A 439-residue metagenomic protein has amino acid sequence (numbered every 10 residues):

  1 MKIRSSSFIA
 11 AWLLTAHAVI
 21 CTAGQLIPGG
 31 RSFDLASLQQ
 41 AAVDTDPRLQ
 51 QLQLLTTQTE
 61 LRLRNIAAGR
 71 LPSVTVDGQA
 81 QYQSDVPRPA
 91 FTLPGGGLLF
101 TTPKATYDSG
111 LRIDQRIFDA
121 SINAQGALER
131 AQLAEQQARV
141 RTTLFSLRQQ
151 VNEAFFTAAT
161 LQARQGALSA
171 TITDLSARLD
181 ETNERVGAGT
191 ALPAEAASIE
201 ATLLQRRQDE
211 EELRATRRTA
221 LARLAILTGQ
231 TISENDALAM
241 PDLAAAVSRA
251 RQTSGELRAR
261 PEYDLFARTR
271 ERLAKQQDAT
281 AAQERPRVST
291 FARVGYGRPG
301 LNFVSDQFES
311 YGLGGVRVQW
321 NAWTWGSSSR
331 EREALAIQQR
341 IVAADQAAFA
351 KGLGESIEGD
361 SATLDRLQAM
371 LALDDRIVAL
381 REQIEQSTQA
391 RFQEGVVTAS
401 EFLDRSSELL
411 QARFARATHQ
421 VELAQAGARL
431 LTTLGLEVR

Functional and structural regions predicted by a protein language model:
K2-R4, L26-P28, S84, A415-R439: Acidic, low-complexity, intrinsically disordered peripheral segments
A10-I20: Bacterial N-terminal signal peptides
A23-Q79, D85, T106, R116 (+7 more regions): Bacterial Sec-pathway N-terminal export signals of envelope proteins
F33, L144-A259, T363, L367 (+2 more regions): Periplasmic alpha-helical coiled-coil/stalk elements that build and connect Gram-negative outer-membrane
S37, T106-D108, E153, S198 (+2 more regions): Transmembrane beta-barrel architecture of outer-membrane proteins
Q50, S73-T92, P103, D114-L144 (+4 more regions): Small/polar (Gly/Ser/Thr/Ala-rich) solvent-exposed segments that form structured loops/beta-strands/short helices used
Q51-I66, T143, L147-A167, A177 (+5 more regions): Amphipathic alpha-helical coiled-coil segments
L111-I113, V316: Membrane-embedded beta-strands of outer-membrane beta-barrel proteins, especially the hydrophobic/small aromatic
